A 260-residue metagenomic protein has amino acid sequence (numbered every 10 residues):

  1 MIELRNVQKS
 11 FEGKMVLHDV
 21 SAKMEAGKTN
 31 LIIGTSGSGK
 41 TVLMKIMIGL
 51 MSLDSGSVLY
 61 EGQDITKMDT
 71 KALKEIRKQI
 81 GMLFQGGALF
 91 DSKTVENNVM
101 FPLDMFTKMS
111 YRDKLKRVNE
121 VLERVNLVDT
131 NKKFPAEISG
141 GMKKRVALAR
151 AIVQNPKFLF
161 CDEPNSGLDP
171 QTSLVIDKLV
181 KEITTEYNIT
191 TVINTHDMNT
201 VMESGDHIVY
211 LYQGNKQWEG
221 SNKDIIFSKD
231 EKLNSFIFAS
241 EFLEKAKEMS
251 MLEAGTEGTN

Functional and structural regions predicted by a protein language model:
I48: Helix-to-loop junction immediately C-terminal to a conserved catalytic motif
G56-D64: Conserved ABC transporter NBD signature motif
D64, Y111-D129: Conserved ABC ATPase "signature" region
F134-I138, M142: Conserved ABC ATPase signature
V153-K157: A short, proline-enriched helix->beta-strand linker immediately N-terminal to the Walker B motif in ABC-type P-loop
L159-D162: Catalytic Walker B motif of ABC-type/P-loop ATPase nucleotide-binding domains
P170-T172: Helix N-cap at the start of a conserved alpha-helix in ABC-type nucleotide-binding domains
